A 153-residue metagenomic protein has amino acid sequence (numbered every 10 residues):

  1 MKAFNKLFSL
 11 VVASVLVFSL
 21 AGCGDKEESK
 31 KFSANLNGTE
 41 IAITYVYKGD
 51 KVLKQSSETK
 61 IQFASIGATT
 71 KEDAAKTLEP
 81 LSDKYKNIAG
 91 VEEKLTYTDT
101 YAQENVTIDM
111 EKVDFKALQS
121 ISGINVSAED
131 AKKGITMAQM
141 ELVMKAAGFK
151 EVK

Functional and structural regions predicted by a protein language model:
M1-V11: Bacterial N-terminal signal peptides that target proteins for export
S19-G22: C-terminal motif of bacterial Sec signal peptides marking the signal peptidase cleavage site
D25-K153: Subset-of-secretome marker
